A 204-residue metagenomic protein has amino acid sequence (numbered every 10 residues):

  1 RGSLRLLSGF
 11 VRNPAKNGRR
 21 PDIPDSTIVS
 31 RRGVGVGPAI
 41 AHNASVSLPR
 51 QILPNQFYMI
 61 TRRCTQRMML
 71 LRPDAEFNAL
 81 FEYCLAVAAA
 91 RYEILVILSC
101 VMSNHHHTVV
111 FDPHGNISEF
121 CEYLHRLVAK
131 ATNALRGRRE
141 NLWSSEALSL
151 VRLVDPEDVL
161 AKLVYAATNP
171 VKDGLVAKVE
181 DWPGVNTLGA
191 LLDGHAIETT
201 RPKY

Functional and structural regions predicted by a protein language model:
R1-Y204: Short catalytic/metal-binding and nucleic-acid-binding patches
